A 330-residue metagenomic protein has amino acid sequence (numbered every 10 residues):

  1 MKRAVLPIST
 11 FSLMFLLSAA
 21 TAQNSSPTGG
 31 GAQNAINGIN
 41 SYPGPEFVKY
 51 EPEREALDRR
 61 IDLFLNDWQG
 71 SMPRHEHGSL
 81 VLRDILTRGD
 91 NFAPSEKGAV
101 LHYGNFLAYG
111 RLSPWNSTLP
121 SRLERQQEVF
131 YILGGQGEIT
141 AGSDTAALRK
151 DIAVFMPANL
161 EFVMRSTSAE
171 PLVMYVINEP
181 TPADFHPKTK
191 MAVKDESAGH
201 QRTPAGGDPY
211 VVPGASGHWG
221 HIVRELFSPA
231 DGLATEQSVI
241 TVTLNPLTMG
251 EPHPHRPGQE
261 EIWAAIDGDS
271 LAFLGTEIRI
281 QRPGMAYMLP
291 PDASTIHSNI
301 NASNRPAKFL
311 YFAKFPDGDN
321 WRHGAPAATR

Functional and structural regions predicted by a protein language model:
M1-S9: Bacterial N-terminal signal peptides that target proteins for export
I8-S18: Bacterial N-terminal signal peptides
N24-Y103, D184-S238, N320-R330: A short, N-terminal "cap"/entry segment at the start of jelly-roll beta-barrel domains of the cupin/DSBH fold
T87-E96, A108-L123, I240-R256: Conserved short histidine dyad/triad with adjacent acidic residue
R125-E138, G258-L271, G275: Glycine- and acidic-residue-biased ligand/ion/polar-headgroup-sensing regions
S143-A158, T276-D292: Short acidic-glycine-tyrosine-enriched beta hairpin
A158-D184, R282-M285, P291-G318: Ligand-binding loop in jelly-roll beta-barrel domains
